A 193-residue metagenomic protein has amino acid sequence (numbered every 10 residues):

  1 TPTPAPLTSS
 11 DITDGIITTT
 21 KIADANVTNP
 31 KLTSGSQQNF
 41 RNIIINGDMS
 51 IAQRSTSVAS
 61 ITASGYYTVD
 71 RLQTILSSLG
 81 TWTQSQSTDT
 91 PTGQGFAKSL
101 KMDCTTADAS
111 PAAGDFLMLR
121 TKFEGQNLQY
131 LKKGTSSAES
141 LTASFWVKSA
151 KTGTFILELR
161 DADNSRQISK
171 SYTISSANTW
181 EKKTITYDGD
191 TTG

Functional and structural regions predicted by a protein language model:
T1-S34: Short, low-complexity N-terminal tether/leader segments at secretion or assembly junctions of large, surface-exposed
T3, T28-G193: Extracellular and organelle-lumenal recognition/adhesion modules and their flexible linkers in secreted
